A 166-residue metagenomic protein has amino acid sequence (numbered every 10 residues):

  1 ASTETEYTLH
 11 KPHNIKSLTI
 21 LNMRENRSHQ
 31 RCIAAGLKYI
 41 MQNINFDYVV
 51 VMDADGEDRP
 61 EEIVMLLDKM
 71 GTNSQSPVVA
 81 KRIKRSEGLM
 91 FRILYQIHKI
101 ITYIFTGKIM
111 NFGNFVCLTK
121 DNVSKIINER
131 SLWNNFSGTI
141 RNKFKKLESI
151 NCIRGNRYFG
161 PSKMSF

Functional and structural regions predicted by a protein language model:
A1-S2, L21-M23: Short beta-strand/loop segment that forms part of the nucleotide-sugar
A1-T8, G56-E57: A conserved acidic beta->alpha catalytic loop
P12-N14, S137-F166: Hydrophobic helical membrane-anchoring modules
K16-T19, D47: Short loop->beta transition adjacent to catalytic acidic/histidine clusters or analogous donor-positioning motifs
I20-N22, P77, L147-S149: Conserved beta-strand scaffold positions in the cores of enzyme catalytic domains, especially in NTP/NDP-utilizing
M23-E25, H29-I40, Y48, P60-N134 (+1 more regions): Acceptor/aglycone-binding surface of glycosyltransferases and processive sugar-polymer synthases
N45-E57: Short beta-strand-to-loop acidic/aromatic patch adjacent to the donor-nucleotide binding site
